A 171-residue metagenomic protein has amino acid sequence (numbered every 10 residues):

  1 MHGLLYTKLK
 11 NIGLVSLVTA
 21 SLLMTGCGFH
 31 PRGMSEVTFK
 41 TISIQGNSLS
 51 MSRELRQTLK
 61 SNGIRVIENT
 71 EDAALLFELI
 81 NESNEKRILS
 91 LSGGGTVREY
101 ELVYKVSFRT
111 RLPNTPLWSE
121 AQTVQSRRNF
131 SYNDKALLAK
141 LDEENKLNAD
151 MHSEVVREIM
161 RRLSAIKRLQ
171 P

Functional and structural regions predicted by a protein language model:
G3-S16: Bacterial N-terminal signal peptides that target proteins for export
L23-G26: C-terminal motif of bacterial Sec signal peptides marking the signal peptidase cleavage site
G28-H30: Bacterial signal peptide processing site
V37-T58: Post-signal peptide N-terminal segment of mature Sec-exported envelope proteins
L59, G63, T110-N114, D134 (+1 more regions): Sec/Tat-exported extracytoplasmic proteins
I64-L75: Short acidic low-complexity segments
E78-T123, F130-N145: Surface-exposed short loop/turn segments
L138-P171: C-terminal/domain-edge helix-coil "capping" segments
